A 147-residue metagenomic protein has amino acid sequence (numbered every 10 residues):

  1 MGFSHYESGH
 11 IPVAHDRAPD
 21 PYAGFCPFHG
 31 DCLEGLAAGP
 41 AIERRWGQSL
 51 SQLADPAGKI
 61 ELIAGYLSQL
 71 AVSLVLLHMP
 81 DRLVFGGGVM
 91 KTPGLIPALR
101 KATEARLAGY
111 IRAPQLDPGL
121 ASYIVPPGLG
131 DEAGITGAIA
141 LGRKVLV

Functional and structural regions predicted by a protein language model:
M1-S4: Hydrophobic alpha-helical segments and helix pairs
S8-D16: Short, intrinsically disordered, charge-biased short linear motifs at domain edges
H15-V147: ATP-binding/phosphotransfer module of carbohydrate and carboxylate kinases, centering on a glycine-rich
